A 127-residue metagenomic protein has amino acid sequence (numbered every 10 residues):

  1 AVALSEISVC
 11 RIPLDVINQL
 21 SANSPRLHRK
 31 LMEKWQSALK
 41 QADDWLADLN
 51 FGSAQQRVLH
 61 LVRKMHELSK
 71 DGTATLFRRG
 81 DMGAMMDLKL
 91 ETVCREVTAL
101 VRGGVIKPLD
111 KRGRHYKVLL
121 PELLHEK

Functional and structural regions predicted by a protein language model:
A1-D15: Ligand-binding loop in jelly-roll beta-barrel domains
L4, A22-K89: Polybasic "coupling" helices that flank or enter modular domains
P13, S21-S24, D110: Short, flexible helix/strand-to-coil boundary loops that buttress conserved ligand/catalytic motifs in alpha/beta
N18: Short active-site loop/helix that positions an aromatic residue
K64-K127: Phosphate-/nucleic-acid-contacting segments
